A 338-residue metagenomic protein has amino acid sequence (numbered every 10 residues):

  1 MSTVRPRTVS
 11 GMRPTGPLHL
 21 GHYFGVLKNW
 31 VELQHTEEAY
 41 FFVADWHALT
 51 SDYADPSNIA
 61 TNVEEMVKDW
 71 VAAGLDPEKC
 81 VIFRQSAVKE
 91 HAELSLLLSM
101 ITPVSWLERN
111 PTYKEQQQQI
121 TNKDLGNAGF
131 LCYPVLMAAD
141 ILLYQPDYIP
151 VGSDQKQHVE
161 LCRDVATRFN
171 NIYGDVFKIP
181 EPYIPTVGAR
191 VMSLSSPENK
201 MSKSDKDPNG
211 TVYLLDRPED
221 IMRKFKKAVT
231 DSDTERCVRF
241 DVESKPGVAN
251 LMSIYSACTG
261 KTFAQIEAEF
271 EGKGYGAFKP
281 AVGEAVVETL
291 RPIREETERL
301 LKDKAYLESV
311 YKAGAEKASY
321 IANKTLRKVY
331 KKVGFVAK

Functional and structural regions predicted by a protein language model:
S2-A139, A285-E288, E298: N-terminal Rossmann-like or analogous alpha/beta NTP/dinucleotide-binding catalytic cores that position adenine
T15, P146, D207-N209: Short, solvent-exposed beta-strand edge segments and adjacent coil->beta transition regions
D45-H47, A138-L142, P197, A257-G260: Short connector loops/turns at beta-strand edges and beta->alpha or beta->beta junctions
V104-E108, L143-P150, S256-I266, R294: Short helix-capping/linker segments at secondary-structure and domain boundaries
T112-E115, Q119-F169, Y173, S193: Internal, conserved structured core segments that host functional sites
Q157, R163-K338: Conserved nucleotide- and phosphate/pyrophosphate-binding catalytic cores in adenylate/nucleotidyl-handling enzymes
